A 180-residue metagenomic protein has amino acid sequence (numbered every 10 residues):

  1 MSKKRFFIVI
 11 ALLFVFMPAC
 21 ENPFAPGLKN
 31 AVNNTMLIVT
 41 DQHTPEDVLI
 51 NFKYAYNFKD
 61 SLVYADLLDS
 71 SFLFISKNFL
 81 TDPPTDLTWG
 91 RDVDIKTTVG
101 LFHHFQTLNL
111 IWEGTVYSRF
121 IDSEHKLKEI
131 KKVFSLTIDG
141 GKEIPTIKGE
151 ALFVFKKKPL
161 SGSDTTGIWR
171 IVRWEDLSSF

Functional and structural regions predicted by a protein language model:
M1-C20: Sec-dependent bacterial lipoprotein signal peptides
C20-F58: Short, low-complexity N-terminal intrinsically disordered segments enriched in polar/charged residues
E21-N34, L127, T137-F180: Short beta-strand edge/turn micro-motifs at domain boundaries
F52, V63-Y64, D94: Hydrophobic pocket/interface hotspot
F58-S76: Short, well-ordered alpha-helical segments enriched in acidic and aromatic residues
S61-L62, Q106-L108, G167: Loop/turn elements at helix/coil->beta-strand transitions in domains of secreted/extracellular proteins
L73-L87: A short gly/proline-enriched turn/hairpin at secondary-structure junctions
D86-I144: Surface-exposed, charged secondary-structure patches
